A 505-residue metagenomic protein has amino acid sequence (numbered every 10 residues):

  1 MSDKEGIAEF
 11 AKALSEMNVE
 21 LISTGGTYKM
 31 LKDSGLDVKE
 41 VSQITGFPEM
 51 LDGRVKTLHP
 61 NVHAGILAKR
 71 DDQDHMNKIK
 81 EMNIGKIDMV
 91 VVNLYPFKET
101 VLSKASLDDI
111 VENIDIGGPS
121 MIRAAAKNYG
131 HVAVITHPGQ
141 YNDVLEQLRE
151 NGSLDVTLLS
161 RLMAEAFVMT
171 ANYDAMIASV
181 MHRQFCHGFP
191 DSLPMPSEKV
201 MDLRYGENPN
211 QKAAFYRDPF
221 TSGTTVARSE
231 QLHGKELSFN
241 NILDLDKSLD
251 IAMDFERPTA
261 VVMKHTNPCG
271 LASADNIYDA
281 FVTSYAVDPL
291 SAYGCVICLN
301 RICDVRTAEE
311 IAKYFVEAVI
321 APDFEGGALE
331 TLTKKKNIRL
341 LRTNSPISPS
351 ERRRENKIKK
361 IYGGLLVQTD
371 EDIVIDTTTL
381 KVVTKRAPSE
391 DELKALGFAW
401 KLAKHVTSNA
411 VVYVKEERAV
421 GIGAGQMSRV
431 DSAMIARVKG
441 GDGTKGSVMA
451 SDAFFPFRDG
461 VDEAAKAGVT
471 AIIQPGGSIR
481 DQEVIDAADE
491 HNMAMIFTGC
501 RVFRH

Functional and structural regions predicted by a protein language model:
M1-I44: N-terminal glycine-/serine-/threonine-rich phosphate-binding loop
M1-K4, F10, M89-V92, Y173-A175 (+1 more regions): ATP-dependent carboxylate/acyl-activation modules
L21, V38, V132-V134, L340 (+1 more regions): Hydrophobic beta-strand scaffold residues
G26-P96: Glycine-rich nucleotide/cofactor/substrate-binding loop typically near the N-terminus or early in the first domain
T27-M30, T45-L51, F97-E99, S120-R123 (+6 more regions): Short gly/pro/ser/thr-enriched loop/turn and capping motifs at secondary-structure boundaries
R70-I116, R123-A125, K381-E390: Active-site/ligand-binding-proximal alpha/beta "capping" segment
M121, N128-Y141, L162: Mobile "lid/hinge" segments at catalytic clefts and subdomain interfaces of large enzymes
G139, D143-L193, Y314: Non-catalytic interaction/clamp surfaces of large macromolecular machines
